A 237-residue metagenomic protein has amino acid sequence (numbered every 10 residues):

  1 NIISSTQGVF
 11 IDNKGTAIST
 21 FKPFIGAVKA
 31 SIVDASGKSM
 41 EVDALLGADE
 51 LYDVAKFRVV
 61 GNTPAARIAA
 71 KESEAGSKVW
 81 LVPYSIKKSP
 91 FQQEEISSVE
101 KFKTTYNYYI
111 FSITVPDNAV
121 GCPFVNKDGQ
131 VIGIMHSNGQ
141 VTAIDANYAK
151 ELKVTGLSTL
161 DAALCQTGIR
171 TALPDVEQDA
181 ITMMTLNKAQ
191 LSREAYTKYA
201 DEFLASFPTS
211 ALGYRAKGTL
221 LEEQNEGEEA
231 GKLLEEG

Functional and structural regions predicted by a protein language model:
V9, V115-M135: Catalytic nucleophile loop of clan PA
D12-F91, Y106: Conserved active-site neighborhood of the chymotrypsin/trypsin-like protease fold
G133-A205: C-terminal cap/linker of serine protease catalytic domains
A189-K198, E223-L233: Structural signature of tandem alpha-helical TPR/SEL1-like repeats, specifically the intra-repeat loop/turn
P208-T209: Short coil turns that delineate tetratricopeptide repeat
